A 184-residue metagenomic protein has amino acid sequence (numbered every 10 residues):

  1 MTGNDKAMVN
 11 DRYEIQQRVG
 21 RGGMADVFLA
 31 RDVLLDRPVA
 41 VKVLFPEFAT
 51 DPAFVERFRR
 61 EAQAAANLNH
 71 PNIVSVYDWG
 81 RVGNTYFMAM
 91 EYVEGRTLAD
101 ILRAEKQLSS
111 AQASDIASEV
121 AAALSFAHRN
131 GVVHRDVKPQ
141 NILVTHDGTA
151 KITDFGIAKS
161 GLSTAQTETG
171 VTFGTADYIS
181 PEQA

Functional and structural regions predicted by a protein language model:
D5, A49-A53, H146-A184: Activation segment of protein kinases
I15-G22, V27: Protein kinase glycine-rich loop
R31-P38: Conserved N-lobe loop of protein kinases adjacent to the ATP-binding glycine-rich P-loop
F45-N67: AlphaC helix of the eukaryotic protein kinase fold
W79: Activation-segment/catalytic-loop signature of the eukaryotic protein kinase fold
G83-T97, I101: Conserved short submotifs of the Hanks-type protein kinase catalytic core that shape the nucleotide-binding pocket
I116-A117: Activation segment signature within eukaryotic-like protein kinase domains
V120-V132: Protein kinase catalytic-loop region centered on the HRD/HxD motif
